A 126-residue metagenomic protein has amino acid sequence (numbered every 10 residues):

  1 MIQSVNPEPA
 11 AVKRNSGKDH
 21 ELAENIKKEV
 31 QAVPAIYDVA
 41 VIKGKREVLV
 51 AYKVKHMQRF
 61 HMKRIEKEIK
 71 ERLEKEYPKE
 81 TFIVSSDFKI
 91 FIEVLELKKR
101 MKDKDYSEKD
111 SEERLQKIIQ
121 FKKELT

Functional and structural regions predicted by a protein language model:
M1-D19: N-terminal presequence-like segments and adjacent domain-start helices
D19-Y37: Extracytoplasmic/periplasmic
A23-E29, R59-T81: Short, non-transmembrane amphipathic alpha-helical segments
Q31-A51: Short edge beta-strands and adjacent turn/loop segments
I36-D38, H56-R59, F91: Short beta-strands and strand-coil junctions in structured, solvent-facing domains, enriched
K43-K45, Y52, V84-I90: A general secondary-structure junction signal
L49-K63: A short interface-forming secondary-structure element
K70-T126: C-terminal low-complexity, charged extensions that often adopt amphipathic alpha-helices
